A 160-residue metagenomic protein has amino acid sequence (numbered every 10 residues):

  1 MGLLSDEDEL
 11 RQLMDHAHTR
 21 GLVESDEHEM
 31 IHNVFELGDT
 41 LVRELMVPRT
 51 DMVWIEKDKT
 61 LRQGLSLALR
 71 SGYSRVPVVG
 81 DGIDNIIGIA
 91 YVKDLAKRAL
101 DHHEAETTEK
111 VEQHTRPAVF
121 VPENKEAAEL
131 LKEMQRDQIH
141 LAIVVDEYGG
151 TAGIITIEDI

Functional and structural regions predicted by a protein language model:
G2-I160: Soluble cytosolic regulatory domains appended to membrane proteins
